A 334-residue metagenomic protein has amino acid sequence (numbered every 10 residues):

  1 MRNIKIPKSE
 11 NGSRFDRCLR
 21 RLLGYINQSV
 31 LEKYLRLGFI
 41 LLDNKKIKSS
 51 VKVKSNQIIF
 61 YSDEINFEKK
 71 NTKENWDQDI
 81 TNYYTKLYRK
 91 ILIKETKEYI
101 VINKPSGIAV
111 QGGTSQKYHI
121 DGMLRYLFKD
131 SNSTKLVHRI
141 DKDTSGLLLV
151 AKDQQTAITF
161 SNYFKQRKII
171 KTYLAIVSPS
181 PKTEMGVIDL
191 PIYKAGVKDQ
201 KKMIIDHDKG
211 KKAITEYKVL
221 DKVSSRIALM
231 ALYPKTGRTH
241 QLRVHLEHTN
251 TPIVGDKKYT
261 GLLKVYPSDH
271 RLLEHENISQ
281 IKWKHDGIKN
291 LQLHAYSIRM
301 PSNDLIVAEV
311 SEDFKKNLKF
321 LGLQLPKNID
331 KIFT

Functional and structural regions predicted by a protein language model:
M1-I102: S4-like RNA-binding module at protein N-termini
M1-K33, T85, R89, H245-T334: Pseudouridine synthases involved in rRNA/tRNA modification
M1-S9, V101, T172-V177, V187-D189 (+2 more regions): Short amphipathic
L19, L31, N56, N103 (+5 more regions): Residue-level signal for inorganic ion chemistry
G107-Y126, A157-N162, I176-L229, K257-K258 (+2 more regions): Glycine- and acidic-residue-rich catalytic/RNA-contacting loop of pseudouridine synthases
Y126, D130-K165: Glycine/acidic-rich beta-strand-loop module
F160, R238-L246: Short beta-strand segments enriched for Tyr within beta-sheet-rich domains, predominantly fibronectin type III
